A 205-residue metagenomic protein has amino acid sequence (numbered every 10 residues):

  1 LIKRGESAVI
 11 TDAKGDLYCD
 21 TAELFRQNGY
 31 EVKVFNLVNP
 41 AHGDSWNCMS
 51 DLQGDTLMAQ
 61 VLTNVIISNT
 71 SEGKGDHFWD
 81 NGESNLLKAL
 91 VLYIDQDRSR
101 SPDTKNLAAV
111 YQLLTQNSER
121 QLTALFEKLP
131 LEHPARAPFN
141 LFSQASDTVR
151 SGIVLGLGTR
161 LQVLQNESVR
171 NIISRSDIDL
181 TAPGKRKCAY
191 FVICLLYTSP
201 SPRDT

Functional and structural regions predicted by a protein language model:
L1-R203: P-loop NTPase motor domains
